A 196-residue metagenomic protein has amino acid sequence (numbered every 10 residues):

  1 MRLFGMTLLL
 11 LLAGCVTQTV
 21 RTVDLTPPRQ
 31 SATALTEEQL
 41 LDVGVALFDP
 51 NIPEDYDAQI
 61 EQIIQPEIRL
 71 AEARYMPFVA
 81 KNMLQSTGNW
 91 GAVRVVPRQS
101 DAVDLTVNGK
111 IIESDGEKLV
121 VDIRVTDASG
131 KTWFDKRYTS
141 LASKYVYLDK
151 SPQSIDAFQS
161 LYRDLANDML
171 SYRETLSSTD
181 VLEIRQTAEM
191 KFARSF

Functional and structural regions predicted by a protein language model:
M1-L8: Sec-dependent signal peptide recognition, specifically the positively charged N-region followed immediately by
M6, E37-Q39, D101: A short, polar/charged loop/turn motif at coil->beta-strand junctions and beta-hairpin connectors
L9-C15: Hydrophobic h-region of N-terminal signal peptides that target proteins for export in Gram-negative bacteria
C15-Y75, A128, T132-K136, V146-Q159 (+1 more regions): A structural "domain/chain start" motif
V43-V45, A92-I123: A short, hydrophobic beta-strand-centered structural micro-motif
A71-Q85, N89: Extracytoplasmic
P77-K81, D122, Y162, A166: Extracytoplasmic/secreted envelope proteins and their assembly/folding machinery, especially bacterial periplasmic
G109-L148: Amphipathic beta-strand/beta-sheet edge segments enriched in Tyr/Trp
